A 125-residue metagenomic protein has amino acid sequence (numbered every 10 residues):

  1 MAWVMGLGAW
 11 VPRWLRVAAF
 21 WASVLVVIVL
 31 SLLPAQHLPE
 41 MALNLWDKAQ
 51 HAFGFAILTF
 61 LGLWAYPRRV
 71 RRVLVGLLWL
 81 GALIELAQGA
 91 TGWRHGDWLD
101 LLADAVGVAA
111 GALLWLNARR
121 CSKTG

Functional and structural regions predicted by a protein language model:
M1-F60, L77: "…centered on the first transmembrane helix and the immediately adjacent amphipathic helix/loop
W14-L15, P67-L74, D97-W98: Membrane-helix interface segments
L33-P34, P67, G92, R119: Short helix-capping/hinge motifs at transmembrane helix termini and TM-loop junctions
H37-K48, I84-V106: Interfacial helix-loop-helix junctions of multi-pass membrane proteins
A52, I57, L74-A82, L101 (+1 more regions): Residue-level signature of the transmembrane alpha-helical core of multi-pass small-molecule transporters
F53-R68, V108-A118: Membrane-interfacial alpha-helical segments at the cytosolic side of multi-pass membrane proteins
L74-A90, A112-N117: Alpha-helical membrane-embedding segments and immediately adjacent membrane-interface amphipathic helices
N117-G125: Membrane-interface capping segments at transmembrane-helix boundaries
